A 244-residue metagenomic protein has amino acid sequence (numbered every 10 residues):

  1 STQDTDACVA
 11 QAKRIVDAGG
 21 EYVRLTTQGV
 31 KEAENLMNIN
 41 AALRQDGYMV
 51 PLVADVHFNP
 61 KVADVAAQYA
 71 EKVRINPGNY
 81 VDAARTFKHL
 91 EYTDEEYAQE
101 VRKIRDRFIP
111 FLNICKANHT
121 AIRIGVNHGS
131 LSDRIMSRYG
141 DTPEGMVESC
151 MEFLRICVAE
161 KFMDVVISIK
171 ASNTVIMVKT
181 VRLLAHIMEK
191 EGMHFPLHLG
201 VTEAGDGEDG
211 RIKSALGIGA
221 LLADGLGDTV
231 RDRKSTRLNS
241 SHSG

Functional and structural regions predicted by a protein language model:
S1, E21-L25, V50-V56, V73-I75 (+4 more regions): Hydrophobic faces of well-ordered beta-strands that scaffold small-molecule active sites in alpha/beta enzyme cores
S1-Q3, T27-K31, V56-V62, P77-V81 (+4 more regions): Active-site-proximal loop/turn and secondary-structure-junction residues that shape catalytic pockets, frequently
S1-V50, A54, P60-K61: N-terminal cofactor/phosphate-binding cores enriched in small/glycine residues, especially glycine-rich loops such as
G19-L43, P77-Q99, V165-T174: Glycine-rich, proline-tolerant flexible connector loops at the mouths of alpha/beta enzymes
E32-A54, K103-H119, L184-M193: Alpha-helix-loop-beta-strand connector modules within alpha/beta enzyme cores
D46-G47, A70-R107, R134-G145: Glycine-rich tight-turn/loop motif centered on a GG-T
D94-I104, M136-R237: Catalytic alpha/beta core domains of metabolic enzymes, predominantly
L238-G244: Single conserved hydrophobic/aromatic residue that forms the stacking wall/gate of nucleotide- or nucleobase-binding
